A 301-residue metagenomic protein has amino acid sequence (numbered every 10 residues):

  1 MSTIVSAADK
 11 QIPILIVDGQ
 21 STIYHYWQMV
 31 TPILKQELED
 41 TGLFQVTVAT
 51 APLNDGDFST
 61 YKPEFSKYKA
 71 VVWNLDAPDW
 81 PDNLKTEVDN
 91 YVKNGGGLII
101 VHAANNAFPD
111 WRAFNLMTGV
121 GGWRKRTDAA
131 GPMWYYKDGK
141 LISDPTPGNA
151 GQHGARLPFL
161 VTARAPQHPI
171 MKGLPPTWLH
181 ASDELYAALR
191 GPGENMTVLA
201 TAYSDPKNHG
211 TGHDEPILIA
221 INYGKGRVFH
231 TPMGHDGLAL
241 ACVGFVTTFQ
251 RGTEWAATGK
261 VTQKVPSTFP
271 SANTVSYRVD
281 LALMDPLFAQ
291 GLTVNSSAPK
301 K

Functional and structural regions predicted by a protein language model:
T3-A7: Sec/Tat signal peptide C-region and signal peptidase I cleavage site
A8-D9, L15-F108: Helical hinge/lid and interdomain linker segments adjacent to catalytic or ligand-binding clefts that mediate domain
A8-I12, D18, Q28, D40 (+3 more regions): Extracellular ligand-binding/catalytic regions of CAZymes and related secreted enzymes and adhesion modules
M29, I33, K67, N83 (+5 more regions): Extracytoplasmic/secreted proteins, especially bacterial periplasmic and envelope-associated proteins
E39, Q45, K67, K137-G224 (+2 more regions): Catalytic beta-strand/loop cores that center a nucleophilic Ser/Cys/Thr and support acyl-enzyme chemistry
V46-T50, R126, K264-T268: Surface-exposed patches in mature extracellular/periplasmic domains of secreted proteins
P78-P169: A glycine-rich, often tryptophan-bearing local segment used as a flexible ligand/cofactor-contacting loop or short
G97-I99, L199, F229: Structural detector of well-ordered beta-strand residues that form the stable sheet scaffold of enzyme domains
